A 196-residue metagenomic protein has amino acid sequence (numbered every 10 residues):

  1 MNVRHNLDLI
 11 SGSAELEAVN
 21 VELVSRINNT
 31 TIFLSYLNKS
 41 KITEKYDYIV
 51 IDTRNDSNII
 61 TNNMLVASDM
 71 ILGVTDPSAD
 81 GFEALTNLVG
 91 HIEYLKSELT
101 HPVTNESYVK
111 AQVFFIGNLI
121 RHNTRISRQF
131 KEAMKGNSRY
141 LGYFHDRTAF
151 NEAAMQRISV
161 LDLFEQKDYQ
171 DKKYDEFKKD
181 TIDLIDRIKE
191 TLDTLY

Functional and structural regions predicted by a protein language model:
M1-N58: Cytosolic-facing regulatory segments adjacent to core modules
V21, D76, K172: Conserved short-loop catalytic and cofactor-binding motifs
S25-N29, G81-L85, F177-T181, I185: Phosphate/oxyanion-binding active-site loops and adjacent basic polyanion-contact surfaces
K39, Y94, E98, E190-T194: A structural signal for alpha-helix termini and helix-coil/disorder junctions
I42-G142: Conserved catalytic-core segment of NTP-binding enzymes
P102-Y196: C-terminal lobe/tail of nucleotide-utilizing enzymes
